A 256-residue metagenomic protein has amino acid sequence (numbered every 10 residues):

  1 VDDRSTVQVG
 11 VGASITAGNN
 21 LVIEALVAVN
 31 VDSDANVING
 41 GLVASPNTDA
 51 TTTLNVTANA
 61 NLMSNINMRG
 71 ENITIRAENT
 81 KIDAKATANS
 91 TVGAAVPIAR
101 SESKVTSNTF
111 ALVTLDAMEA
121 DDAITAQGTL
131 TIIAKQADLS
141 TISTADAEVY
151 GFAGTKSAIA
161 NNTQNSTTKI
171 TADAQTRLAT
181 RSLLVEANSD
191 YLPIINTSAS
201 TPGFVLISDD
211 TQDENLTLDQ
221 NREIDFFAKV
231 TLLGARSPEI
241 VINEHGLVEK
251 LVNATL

Functional and structural regions predicted by a protein language model:
V1-L256: Low-complexity, glycine- and small/polar-enriched segments
